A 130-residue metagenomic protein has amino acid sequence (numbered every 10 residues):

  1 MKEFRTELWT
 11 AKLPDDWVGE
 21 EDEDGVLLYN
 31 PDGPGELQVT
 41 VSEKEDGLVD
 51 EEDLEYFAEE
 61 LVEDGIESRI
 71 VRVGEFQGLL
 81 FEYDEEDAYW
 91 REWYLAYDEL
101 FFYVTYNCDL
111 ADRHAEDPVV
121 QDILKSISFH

Functional and structural regions predicted by a protein language model:
M1, W17, G65-I66, I127: Short glycine-aromatic motifs
M1-T10, H114: Short aromatic-glycine motifs in intrinsically disordered, low-complexity regions
T6-E20: Proline-anchored loop/turn motifs at beta-strand termini and strand-loop-strand connectors
W9-K12, A96, V119: Structural motif
D15-W17, Y106-H130: Surface-exposed amphipathic alpha-helical segments
V18-Y103, C108-H114: Conserved polar/disulfide-associated segments of primarily extracytoplasmic proteins
